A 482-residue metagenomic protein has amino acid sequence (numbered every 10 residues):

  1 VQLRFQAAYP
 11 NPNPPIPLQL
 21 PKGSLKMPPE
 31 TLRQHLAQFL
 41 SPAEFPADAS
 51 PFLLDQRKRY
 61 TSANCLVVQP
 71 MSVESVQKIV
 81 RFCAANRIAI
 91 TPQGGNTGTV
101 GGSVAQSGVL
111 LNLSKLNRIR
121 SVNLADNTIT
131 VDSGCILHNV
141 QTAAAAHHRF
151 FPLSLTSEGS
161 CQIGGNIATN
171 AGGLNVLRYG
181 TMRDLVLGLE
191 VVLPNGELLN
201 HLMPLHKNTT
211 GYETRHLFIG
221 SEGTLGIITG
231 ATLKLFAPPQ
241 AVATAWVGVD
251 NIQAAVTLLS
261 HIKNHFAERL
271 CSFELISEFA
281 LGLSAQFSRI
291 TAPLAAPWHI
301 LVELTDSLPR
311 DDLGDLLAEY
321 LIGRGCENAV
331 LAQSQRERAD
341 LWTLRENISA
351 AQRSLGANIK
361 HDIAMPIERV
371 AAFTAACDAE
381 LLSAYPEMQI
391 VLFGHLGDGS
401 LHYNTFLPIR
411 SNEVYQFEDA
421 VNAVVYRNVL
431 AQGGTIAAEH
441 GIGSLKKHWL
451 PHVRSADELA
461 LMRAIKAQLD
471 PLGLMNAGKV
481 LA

Functional and structural regions predicted by a protein language model:
V1-P14, S24: N-terminal polybasic/positive-inside topogenic patches
Q6, L18-R81, G98-N127, A280-R289 (+3 more regions): N-terminal flexible segment immediately upstream of the FAD-binding catalytic core in FAD-dependent oxidoreductases
P46-S50, A243-G248, V256-V421, N428 (+1 more regions): C-terminal substrate-recognition/cap domain of FAD-linked oxidoreductases
R118-E274, M475: FAD-binding subdomain of flavoenzyme oxidoreductases
E197, K447-A482: Activity-critical C-terminal alpha-helical subdomain
L430-I442, P471-M475: Alpha-helix capping/hinge segments and adjacent helical runs
